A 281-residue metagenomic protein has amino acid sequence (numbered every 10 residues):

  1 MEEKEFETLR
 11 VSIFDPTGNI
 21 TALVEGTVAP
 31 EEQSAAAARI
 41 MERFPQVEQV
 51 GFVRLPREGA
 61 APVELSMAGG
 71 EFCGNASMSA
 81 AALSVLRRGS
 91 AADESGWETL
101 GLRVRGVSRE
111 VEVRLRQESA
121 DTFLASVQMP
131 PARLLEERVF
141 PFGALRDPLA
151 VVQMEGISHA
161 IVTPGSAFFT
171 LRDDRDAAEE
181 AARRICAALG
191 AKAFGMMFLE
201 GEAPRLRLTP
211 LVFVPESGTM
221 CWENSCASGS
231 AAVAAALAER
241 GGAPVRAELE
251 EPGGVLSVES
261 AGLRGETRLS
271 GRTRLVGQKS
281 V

Functional and structural regions predicted by a protein language model:
M1-F123, Q153, S158-V281: A glycine-rich beta-to-alpha transition motif near the start of alpha/beta enzyme domains, typified by
T122-P131: Membrane helix-loop-helix hairpins that form the core translocation module of multi-pass transporters
P131-A150, D174-A181: Active-site glycine-rich loop that binds ribose-phosphate moieties when present
